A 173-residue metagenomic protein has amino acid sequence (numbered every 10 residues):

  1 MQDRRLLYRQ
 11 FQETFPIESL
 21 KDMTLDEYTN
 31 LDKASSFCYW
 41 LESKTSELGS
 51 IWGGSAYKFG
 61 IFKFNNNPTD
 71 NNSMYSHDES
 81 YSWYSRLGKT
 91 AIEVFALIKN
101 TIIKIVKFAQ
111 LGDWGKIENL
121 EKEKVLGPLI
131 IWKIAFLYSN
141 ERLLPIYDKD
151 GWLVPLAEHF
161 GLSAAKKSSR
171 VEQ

Functional and structural regions predicted by a protein language model:
M1-L126, S139-Q173: An N-terminal alpha-helical hairpin/helix-loop-helix interaction module that forms a charged, gly/pro-flexible surface
I131-L137: Short hydrophobic alpha-helical segments that form membrane-spanning helices or hydrophobic packing faces of helical
